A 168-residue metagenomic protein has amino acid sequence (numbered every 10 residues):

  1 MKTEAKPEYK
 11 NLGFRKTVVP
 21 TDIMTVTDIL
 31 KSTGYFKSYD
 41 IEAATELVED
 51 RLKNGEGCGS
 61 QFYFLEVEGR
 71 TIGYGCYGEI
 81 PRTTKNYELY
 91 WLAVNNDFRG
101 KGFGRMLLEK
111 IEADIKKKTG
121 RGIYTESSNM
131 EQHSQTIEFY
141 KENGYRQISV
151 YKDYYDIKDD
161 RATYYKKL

Functional and structural regions predicted by a protein language model:
M1-K6, E126-S127, K152-L168: Terminal substrate-recognition subdomain of acyl/acetyltransferases
K2-T3, K116-G120, I137-E138: Intrinsically disordered, low-complexity, positively biased terminal segments
Y9-L12, K16-Y90, N95-D97, L108-E109 (+4 more regions): Acetyl-CoA-dependent GNAT
T84-N86, G122, R161: A generic structural signal for beta-strand entry/edge sites
R99, Y124-I137, Y154-K158: Conserved beta-strand-loop-alpha-helix junction that forms the acyl-donor binding cleft
R121, R146: Short acidic/polar active-site loop segments enriched in Thr and Asp
Y140, Y145: Conserved active-site tyrosine of GNAT-family acetyltransferases
